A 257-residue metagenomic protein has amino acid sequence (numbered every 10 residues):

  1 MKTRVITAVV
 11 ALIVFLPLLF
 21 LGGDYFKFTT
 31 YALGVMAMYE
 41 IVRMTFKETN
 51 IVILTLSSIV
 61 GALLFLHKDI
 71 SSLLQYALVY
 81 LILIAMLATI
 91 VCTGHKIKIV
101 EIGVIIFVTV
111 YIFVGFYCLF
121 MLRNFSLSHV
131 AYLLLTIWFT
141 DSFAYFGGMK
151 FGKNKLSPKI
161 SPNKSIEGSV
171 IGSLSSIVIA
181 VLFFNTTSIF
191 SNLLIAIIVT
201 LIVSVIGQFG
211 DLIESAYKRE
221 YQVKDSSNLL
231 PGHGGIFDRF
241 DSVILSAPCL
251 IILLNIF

Functional and structural regions predicted by a protein language model:
M1-S165, S169-L201: Membrane-embedded alpha-helical bundles of polytopic integral membrane proteins
L18, G232, A247-C249: Hydrophobic residues in alpha-helical membrane-spanning segments
V35-T45, I137-K153, I166, V205-L245: Acidic (Asp/Glu-rich) catalytic motifs at the cytosolic membrane interface
I82, F116, I244, P248-L250: Hydrophobic cores of alpha-helical transmembrane segments in multi-pass inner/ER membrane proteins, independent
I252-F257: Juxtamembrane boundary at the C-terminal end of a transmembrane helix
